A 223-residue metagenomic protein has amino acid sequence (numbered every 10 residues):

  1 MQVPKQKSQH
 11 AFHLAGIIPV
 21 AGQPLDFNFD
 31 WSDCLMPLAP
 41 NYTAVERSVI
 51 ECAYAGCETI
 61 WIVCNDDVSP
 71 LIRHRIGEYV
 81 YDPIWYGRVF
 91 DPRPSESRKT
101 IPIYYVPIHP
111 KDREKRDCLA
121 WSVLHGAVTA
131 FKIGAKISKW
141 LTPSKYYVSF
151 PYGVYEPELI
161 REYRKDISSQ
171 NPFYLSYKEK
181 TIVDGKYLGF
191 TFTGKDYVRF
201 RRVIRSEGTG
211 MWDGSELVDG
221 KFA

Functional and structural regions predicted by a protein language model:
M1-M36, Y42, R47, A53-T59: N-terminal nucleotide-binding beta1-loop-alpha1 segment
Q6-F12, G16, F192-A223: Conserved alpha/beta core of the MobA/IspD/sugar-nucleotide pyrophosphorylase nucleotidyltransferase superfamily
K7-H10, L14-G16, F29, L38-A44 (+1 more regions): Short acidic, glycine/proline-enriched helix-loop-strand junctions
S8-F12, Y54-G56, K139-P143, Y163-N171 (+1 more regions): Flexible, charged surface loops at secondary-structure boundaries
I17-P19, V63, S149: Short hydrophobic segments within beta-strands
V20-Q23, D66, Y152: Residue-level signal for short, function-critical loop segments
T59-N65, S176: Short internal beta-strands
L71-R73, D82, G87-E207: Conserved beta-loop-beta/alpha segment of the NTase-like Rossmann-fold superfamily that binds/positions NTPs
